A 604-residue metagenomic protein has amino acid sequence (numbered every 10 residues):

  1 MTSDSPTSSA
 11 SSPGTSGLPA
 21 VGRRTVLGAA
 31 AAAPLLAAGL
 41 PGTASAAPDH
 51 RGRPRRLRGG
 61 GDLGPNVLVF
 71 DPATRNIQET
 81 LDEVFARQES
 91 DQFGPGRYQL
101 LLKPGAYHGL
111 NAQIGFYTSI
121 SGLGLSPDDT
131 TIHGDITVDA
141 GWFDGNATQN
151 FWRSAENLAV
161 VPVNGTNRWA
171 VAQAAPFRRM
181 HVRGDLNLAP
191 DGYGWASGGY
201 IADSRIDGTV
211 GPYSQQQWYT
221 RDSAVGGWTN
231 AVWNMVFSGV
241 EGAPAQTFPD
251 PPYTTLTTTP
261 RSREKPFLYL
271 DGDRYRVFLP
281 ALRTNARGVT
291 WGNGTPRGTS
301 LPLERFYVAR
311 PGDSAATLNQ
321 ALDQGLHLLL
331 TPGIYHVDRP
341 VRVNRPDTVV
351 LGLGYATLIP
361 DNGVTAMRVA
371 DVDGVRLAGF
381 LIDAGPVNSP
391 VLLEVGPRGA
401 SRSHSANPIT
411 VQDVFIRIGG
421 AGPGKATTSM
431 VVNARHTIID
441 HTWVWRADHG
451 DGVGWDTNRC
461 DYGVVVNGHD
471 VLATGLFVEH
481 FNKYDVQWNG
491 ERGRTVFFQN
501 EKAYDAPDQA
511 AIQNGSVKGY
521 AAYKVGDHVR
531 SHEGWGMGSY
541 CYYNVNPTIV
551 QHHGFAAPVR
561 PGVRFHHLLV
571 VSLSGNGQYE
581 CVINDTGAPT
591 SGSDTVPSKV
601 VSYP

Functional and structural regions predicted by a protein language model:
M1-V21, A32-G39: N-terminal secretory signal peptides
P19, T25, L40-D62: C-terminal segment of N-terminal export signals and the immediately downstream linker at the start of the mature
G61-L101, P296-H336: Acidic Gly/Asp/Thr-rich repetitive segments characteristic of extracellular carbohydrate-active and adhesion proteins
L81-G94, L101, Y107-S121, T130-A175 (+6 more regions): Extracellular beta-strand-rich solenoid/capping regions of secreted or surface-exposed proteins that bind or remodel
F116-S126, T148-V161, A175-D185, G198-G208 (+11 more regions): Right-handed parallel beta-helix
D135-G141, T290-G298, G385-V395, G420 (+3 more regions): Acidic/polar low-complexity surface segments
P244-L329, P340-V341, D448-G454, K599-V600: Intrinsically disordered, low-complexity segments enriched in small residues
I583-Y603: Eukaryote-biased recognition of C-terminal alpha-helical segments
